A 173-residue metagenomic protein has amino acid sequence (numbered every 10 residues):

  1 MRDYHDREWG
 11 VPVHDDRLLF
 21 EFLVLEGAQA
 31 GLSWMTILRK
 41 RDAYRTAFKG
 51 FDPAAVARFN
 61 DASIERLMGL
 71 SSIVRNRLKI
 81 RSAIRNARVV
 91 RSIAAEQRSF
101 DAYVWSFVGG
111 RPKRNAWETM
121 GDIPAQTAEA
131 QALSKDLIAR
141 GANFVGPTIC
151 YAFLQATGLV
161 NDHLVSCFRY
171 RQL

Functional and structural regions predicted by a protein language model:
M1-L173: HhH-family (HhH-GPD) DNA N-glycosylase catalytic core used in base-excision repair
